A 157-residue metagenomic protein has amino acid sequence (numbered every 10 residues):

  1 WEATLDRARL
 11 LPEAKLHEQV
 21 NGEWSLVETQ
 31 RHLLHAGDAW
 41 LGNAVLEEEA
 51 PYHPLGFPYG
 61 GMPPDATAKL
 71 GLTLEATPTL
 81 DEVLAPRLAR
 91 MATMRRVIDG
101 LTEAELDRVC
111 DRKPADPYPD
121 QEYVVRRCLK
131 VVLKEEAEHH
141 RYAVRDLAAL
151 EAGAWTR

Functional and structural regions predicted by a protein language model:
W1-L10, D65-D107, R127: Acidic/histidine-rich alpha-helical segments that form the ligand environment of transition-metal centers
L5, E13-G71, A92, V109-R157: Short, contiguous alpha-helical
